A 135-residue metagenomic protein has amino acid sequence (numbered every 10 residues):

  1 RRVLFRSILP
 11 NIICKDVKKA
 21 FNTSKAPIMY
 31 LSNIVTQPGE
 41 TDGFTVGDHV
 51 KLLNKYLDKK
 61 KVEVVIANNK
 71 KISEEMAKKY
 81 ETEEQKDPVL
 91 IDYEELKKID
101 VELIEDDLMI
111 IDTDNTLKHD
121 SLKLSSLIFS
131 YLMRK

Functional and structural regions predicted by a protein language model:
V3-L4: Short, small-residue-biased leader/transition segments that mark boundaries at the very start of proteins
S7-I8, E74: Short glycine-rich, flexible loops that bind phosphorylated cofactors or substrates
P10-K18, F44-H49: Charged helix-capping and loop-helix junction motifs
D16-F21, N54-D58: Short amphipathic alpha-helices and their capping/turn segments at secondary-structure boundaries
F21-S24, M133-K135: Glycine-rich phosphate/diphosphate-binding loops that line cofactor/substrate pockets in enzymes
S24-P27, K60-V62: Short coil/turn connectors at secondary-structure junctions
K25-G39: Short, flexible loop segments at boundaries between secondary-structure elements
G43-K135: C-terminal functional extensions of proteins
